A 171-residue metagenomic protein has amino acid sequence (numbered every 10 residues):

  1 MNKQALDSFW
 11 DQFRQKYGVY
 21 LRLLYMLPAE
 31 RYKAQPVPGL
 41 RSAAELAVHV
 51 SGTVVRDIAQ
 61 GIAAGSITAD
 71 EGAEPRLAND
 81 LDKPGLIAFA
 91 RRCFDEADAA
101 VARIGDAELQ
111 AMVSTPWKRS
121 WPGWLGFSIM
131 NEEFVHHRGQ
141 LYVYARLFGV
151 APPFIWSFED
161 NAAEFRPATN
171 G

Functional and structural regions predicted by a protein language model:
M1, A90-G105, E133, E164-G171: Short flexible/disordered coil segments
M1-Q12: Extreme N-terminal tail/first-helix region
L6, K83, F127: Flexible, glycine- and charge-enriched loops at secondary-structure boundaries
W10-L24, A29-P75, S114-G171: Short, contiguous alpha-helical
A59-I104: Helix-adjacent hinge/juxtasegments
E108-A111: Active-site-proximal loop and beta-strand segments within enzyme catalytic domains
